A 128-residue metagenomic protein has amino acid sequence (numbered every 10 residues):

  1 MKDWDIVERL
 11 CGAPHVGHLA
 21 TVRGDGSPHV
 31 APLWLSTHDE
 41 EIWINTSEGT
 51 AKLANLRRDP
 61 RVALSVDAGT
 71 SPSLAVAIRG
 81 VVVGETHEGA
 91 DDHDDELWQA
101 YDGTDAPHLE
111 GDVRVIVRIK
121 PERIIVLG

Functional and structural regions predicted by a protein language model:
M1-K2, S73-G128: Charged, gly/pro-rich active-site loop segments
M1-V16, P72: Extreme N-terminal tail/first-helix region
W4, G49-T50: Structural motif corresponding to alpha-helix initiation and N-cap regions
V7, K52-L53: Short, hydrophobic alpha-helical packing/hinge segments within bilobed ligand-binding/sensory domains
L10-C11, L56, L97, I119: A generic structural signal for nonpolar/aromatic side chains embedded in well-ordered alpha-helices
P14-E48, A54, V62-V66, A77: Short beta-strand segments
D25-S27, A68-P72, E110-G111: A short beta-turn/loop motif at secondary-structure boundaries
L53-D59, A75, G103: A short, polar/proline- and glycine-enriched secondary-structure boundary/capping micro-motif
